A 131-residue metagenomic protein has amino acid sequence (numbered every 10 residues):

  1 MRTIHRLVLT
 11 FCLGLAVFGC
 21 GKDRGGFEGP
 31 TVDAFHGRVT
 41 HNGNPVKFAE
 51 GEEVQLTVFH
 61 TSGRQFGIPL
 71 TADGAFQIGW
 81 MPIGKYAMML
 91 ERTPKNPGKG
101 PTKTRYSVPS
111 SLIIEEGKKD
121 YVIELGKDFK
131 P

Functional and structural regions predicted by a protein language model:
M1-F18: Sec-dependent bacterial lipoprotein signal peptides
V17-F35, K99-T104, F129: Beta-strand-rich domain onsets/edges
R38-E50: Structural motif
E50-G67: Short amphipathic beta-strand segments in non-cytosolic proteins
F66, T71-W80: Short, surface-exposed beta-strand/beta-hairpin micro-motifs centered on an aromatic residue
P82-K85, G117: A glycine-anchored, Pro-Gly-centered beta-turn/N-cap motif
G84-G98: A short, solvent-exposed beta-strand micro-motif common in secreted/extracellular proteins
P94-D120: Structured interaction patches on ligand/partner-binding surfaces of diverse proteins
